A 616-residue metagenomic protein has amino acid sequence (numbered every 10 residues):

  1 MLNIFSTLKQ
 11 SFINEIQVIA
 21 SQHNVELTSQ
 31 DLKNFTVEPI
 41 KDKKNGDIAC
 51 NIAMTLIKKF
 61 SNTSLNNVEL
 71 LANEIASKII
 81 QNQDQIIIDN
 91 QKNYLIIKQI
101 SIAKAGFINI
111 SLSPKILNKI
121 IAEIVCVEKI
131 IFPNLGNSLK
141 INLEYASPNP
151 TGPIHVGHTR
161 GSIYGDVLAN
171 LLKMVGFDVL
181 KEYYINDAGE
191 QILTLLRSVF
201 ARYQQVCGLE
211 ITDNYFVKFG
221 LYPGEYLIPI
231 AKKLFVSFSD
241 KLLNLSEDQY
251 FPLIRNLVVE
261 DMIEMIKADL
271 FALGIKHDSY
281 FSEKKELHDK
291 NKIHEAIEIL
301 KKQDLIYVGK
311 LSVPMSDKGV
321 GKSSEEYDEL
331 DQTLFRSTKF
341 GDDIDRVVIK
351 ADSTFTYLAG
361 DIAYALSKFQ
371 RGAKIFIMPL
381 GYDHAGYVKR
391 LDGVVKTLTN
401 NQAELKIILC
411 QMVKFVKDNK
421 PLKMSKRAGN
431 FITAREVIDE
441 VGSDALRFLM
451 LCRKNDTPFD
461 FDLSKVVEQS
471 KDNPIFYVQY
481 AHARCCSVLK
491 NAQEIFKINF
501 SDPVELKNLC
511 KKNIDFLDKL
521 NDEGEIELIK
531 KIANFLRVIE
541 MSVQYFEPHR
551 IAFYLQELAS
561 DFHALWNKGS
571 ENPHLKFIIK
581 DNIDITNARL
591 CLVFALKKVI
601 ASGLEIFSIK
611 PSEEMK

Functional and structural regions predicted by a protein language model:
L2-N118, V125-K616: Non-catalytic interaction-recognition regions
